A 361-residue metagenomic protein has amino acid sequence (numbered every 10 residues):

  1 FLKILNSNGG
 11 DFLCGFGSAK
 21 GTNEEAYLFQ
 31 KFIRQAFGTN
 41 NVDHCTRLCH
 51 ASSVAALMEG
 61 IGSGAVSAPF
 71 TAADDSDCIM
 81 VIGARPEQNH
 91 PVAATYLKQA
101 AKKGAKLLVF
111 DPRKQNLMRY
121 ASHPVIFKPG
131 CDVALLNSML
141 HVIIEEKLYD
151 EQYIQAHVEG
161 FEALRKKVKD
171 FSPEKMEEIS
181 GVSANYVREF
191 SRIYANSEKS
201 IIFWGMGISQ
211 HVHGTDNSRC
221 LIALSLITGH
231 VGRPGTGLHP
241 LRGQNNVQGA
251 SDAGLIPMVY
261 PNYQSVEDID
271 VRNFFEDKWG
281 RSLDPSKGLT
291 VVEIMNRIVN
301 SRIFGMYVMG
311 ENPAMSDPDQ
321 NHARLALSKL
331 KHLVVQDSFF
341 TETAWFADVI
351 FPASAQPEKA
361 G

Functional and structural regions predicted by a protein language model:
F1-K359: Catalytic alpha/large subunits of respiratory electron-transfer oxidoreductases, centered on bis-MGD molybdoenzymes
